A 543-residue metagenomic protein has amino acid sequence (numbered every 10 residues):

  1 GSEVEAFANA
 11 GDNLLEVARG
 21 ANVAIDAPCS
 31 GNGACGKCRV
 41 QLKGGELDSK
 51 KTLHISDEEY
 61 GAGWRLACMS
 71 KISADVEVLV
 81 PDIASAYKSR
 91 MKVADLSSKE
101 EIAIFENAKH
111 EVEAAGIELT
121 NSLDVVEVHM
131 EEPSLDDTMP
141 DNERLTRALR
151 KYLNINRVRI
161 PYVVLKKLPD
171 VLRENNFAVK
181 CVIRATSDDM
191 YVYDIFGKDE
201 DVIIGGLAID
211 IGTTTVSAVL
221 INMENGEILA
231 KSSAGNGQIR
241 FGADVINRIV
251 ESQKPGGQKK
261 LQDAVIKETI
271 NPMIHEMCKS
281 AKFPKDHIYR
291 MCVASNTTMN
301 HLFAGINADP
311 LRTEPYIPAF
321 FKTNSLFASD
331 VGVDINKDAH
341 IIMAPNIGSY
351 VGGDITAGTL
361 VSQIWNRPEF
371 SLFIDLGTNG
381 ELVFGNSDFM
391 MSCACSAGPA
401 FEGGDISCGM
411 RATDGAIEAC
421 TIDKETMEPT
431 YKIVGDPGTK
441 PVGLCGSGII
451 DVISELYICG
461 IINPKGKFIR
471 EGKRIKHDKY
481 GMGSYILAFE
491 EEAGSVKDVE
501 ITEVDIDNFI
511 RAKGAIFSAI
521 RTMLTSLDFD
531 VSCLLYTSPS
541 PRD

Functional and structural regions predicted by a protein language model:
E5-D12: Short, contiguous acidic and Ser/Thr-rich linear segments
A24-G44, G61-A74: Local cysteine-cluster metal-coordination motifs and their immediate loop/turn environment, predominantly Fe-S cluster
S56-G61, L66-A208, T213, N225 (+7 more regions): Nucleotide/phosphate-binding catalytic cleft detector across ATP-hydrolyzing and phosphate-transferring enzymes
I209-T213, A218-I246, P310-T323, A357 (+1 more regions): Glycine-rich phosphate-binding loop of actin/hexokinase-like ATP-binding domains
G237-K279, D405, A416-T421, N508-R511 (+1 more regions): N-terminal phosphate-binding loop and adjacent alpha-helix
Q363-W365, K432-D436, K440, I506 (+1 more regions): Hydrophobic alpha-helical bundle architecture
Y457-D530: A contiguous, well-structured pocket-lining segment that forms one wall/lid of small-molecule binding clefts in soluble
Y536-D543: Conserved small/polar residues in nucleotide/adenosyl-binding loops
